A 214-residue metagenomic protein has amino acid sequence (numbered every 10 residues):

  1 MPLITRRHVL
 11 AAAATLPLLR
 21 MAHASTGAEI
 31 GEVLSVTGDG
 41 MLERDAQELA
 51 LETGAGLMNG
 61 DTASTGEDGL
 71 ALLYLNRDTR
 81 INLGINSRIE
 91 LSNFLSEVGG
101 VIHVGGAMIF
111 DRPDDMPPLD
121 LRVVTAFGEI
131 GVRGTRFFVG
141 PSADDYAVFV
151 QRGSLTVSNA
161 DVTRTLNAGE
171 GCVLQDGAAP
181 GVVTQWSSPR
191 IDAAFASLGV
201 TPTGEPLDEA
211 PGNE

Functional and structural regions predicted by a protein language model:
M1-R20: N-terminal secretory signal peptides and thylakoid transit peptides that target proteins across membranes
A14, A22-T62, G66-E67, N76-E214: Flexible, surface-exposed loop/linker segments and immediately adjacent secondary-structure boundaries
